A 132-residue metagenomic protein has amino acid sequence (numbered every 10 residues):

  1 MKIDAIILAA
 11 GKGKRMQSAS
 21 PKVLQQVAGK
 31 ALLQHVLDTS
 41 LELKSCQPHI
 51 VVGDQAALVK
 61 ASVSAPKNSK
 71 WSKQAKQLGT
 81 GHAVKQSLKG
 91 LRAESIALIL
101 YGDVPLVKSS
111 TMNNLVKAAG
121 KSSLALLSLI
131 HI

Functional and structural regions predicted by a protein language model:
M1-S18: N-terminal nucleotide-binding beta1-loop-alpha1 segment
A5-I7, I50-V51, I99, L124-L127: Structural beta-sheet core signal
S20-Q26: Short glycine-enriched, charge-decorated loop/helix-capping segments at active-site entrances that position
K30-K117: Conserved N-terminal catalytic core of the sugar/cofactor nucleotidyltransferase
K117-A125: Conserved donor NDP-sugar-binding/catalytic core segment of glycosyltransferases
I130-I132: Conserved small/polar residues in nucleotide/adenosyl-binding loops
